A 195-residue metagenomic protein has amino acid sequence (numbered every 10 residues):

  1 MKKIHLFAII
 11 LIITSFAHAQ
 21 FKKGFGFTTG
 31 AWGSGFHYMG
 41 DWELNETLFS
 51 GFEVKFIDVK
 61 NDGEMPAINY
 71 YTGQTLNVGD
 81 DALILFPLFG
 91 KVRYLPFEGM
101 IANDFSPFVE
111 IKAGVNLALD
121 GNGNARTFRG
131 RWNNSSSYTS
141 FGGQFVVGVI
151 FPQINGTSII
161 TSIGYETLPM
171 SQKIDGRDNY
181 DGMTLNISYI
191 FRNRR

Functional and structural regions predicted by a protein language model:
H18-D58, S188-R195: Short glycine/proline- and aromatic-enriched beta-strand/turn motifs that initiate or cap beta-hairpins
A19-K23, S34, E46-S50, N103-V109 (+2 more regions): Outer-envelope beta-barrel architecture signal
F21, W32-F36, A82-L88, F105 (+2 more regions): Residues that define the transmembrane beta-barrel architecture of outer-membrane proteins
K22, W32-S34, V59-N61, F97-G99 (+3 more regions): Sequence/structural signature of outer-membrane beta-barrel proteins
K22-G26, G73-D80, R129-S135, M170-R177: Extracellular loop and loop/strand-boundary signature of outer-membrane beta-barrel proteins
F25-A31, F52-D58, V109-L117, V149 (+2 more regions): Transmembrane beta-barrel strands of outer-membrane/channel proteins
W42-T127, Q153: Gram-negative (and chloroplast) outer-membrane scaffold detector with strong preference for beta-barrel transmembrane
F89-R93, N179-R195: Outer-membrane beta-barrel "beta-signal"
